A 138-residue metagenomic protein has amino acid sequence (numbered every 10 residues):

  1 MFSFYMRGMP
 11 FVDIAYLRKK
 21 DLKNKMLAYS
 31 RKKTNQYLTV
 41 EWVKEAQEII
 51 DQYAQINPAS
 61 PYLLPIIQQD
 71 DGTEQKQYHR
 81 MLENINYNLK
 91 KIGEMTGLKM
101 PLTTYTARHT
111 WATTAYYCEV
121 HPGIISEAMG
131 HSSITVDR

Functional and structural regions predicted by a protein language model:
F2-S3, L17, T114-A115, A128: Short alpha-helical segment immediately N-terminal to, or the first helix within, an HTH/HTH-like DNA-binding domain
S3-N24, G123: Short, charged phosphate-coordinating catalytic segments
P10-I14, A112, Y116, V136-D137: Extended, hydrophobic alpha-helical segments in both membrane/secreted and soluble proteins
Y16-Q52: Conserved tyrosine-mediated DNA breakage-rejoining catalytic core shared by Y-recombinases
K20-A28, L98-P101, V120-R138: Short, polar N-cap/turn motifs at the start of nucleic acid-interacting alpha helices
V43-K99: Active-site/catalytic core of tyrosine-dependent DNA strand-transfer enzymes
A59, N86-E127: Short, basic (Lys/Arg/His-rich) helix/loop patches that form interaction surfaces in the mid-to-C-terminal regions
